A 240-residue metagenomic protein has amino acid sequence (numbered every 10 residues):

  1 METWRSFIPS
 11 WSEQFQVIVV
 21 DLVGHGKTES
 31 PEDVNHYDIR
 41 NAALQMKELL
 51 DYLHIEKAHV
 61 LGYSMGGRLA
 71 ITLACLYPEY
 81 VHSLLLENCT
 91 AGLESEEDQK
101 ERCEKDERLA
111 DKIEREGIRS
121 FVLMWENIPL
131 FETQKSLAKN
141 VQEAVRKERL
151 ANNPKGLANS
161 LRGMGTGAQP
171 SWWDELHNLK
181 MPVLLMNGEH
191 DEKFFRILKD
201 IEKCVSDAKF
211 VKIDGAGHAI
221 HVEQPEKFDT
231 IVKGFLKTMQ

Functional and structural regions predicted by a protein language model:
M1-P31: Conserved HGGG/HGGXW glycine-rich cap/lid loop of the alpha/beta-hydrolase fold
L22-G26, A91, G217-I220: Alpha/beta-hydrolase active-site loop signature
R40-A58: Conserved acidic catalytic loop of the alpha/beta-hydrolase fold
E56-S95: Conserved hydrolase catalytic core segment
N88-R146: Helix-rich cap/lid subdomain of alpha/beta-hydrolase
L150-K203: Conserved serine/cysteine hydrolase catalytic core
F195, E202-A219: Catalytic histidine neighborhood in serine/cysteine hydrolases with alpha/beta-hydrolase-type architecture
A216-P225, D229: Catalytic histidine-centered segment of alpha/beta-hydrolase-like enzymes
